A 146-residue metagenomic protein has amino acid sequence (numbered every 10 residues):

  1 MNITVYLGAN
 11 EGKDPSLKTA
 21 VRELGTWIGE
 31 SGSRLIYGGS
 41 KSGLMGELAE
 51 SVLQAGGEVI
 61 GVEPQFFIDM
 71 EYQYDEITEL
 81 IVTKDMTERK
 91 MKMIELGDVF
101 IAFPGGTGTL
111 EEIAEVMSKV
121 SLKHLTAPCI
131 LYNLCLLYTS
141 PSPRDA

Functional and structural regions predicted by a protein language model:
M1-E58: Glycine-rich beta-alpha loop segments
G8-E11, K41, Q65-F67, G105-G108: Short glycine-rich anion-binding loops that position phosphate/pyrophosphate groups of nucleotides and phosphorylated
D14-P15, L110-I113: Glycine/threonine-rich flexible loop motifs
L35-I36, G97-T109: A short, small-residue-rich loop immediately preceding and capping a beta-strand
I36-G39, I60-P64, C129-N133: Short internal beta-strands
L44-F103: Acidic/glycine-enriched connector segments
K119-A127: Arginine/glycine-rich "motif VI" loop of SF2 helicases in the C-terminal RecA-like domain
Y138-A146: Single conserved hydrophobic/aromatic residue that forms the stacking wall/gate of nucleotide- or nucleobase-binding
